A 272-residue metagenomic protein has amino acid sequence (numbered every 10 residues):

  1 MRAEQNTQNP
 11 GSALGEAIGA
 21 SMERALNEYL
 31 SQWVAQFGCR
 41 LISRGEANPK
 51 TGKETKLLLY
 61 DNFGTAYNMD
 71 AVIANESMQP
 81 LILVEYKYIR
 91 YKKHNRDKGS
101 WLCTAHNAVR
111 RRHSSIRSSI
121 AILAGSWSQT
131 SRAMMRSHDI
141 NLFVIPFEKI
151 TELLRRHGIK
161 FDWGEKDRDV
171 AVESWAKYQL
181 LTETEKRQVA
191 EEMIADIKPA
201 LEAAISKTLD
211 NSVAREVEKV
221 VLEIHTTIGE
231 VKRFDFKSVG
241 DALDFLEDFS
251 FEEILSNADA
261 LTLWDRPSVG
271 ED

Functional and structural regions predicted by a protein language model:
M1-P49, S268, D272: Interdomain/boundary linker segments immediately adjacent to catalytic/signaling cores
S21-L26, K98-H106: Well-ordered, non-membrane alpha-helical segments in soluble/globular domains
I42-S77: Active-site metal-binding core of divalent-cation-utilizing nuclease and nuclease-like domains
G45-A47, E76, V84-Y88, F147-K149: Short loop/turn segments at strand-loop or loop-helix junctions that form parts of catalytic or ligand-binding pockets
A71-I73, P80-R90, L102: Conserved catalytic cores of phosphodiester-cleaving nucleases, focusing on short active-site segments
Y86-D97, A124: Short beta-strand-loop-alpha-helix junction that forms the active-site gateway of nucleic-acid-processing nucleases
V109-R136: Nucleic-acid nuclease catalytic cores
S137-D272: Non-catalytic C-terminal interaction segments of nucleic acid-processing enzymes
